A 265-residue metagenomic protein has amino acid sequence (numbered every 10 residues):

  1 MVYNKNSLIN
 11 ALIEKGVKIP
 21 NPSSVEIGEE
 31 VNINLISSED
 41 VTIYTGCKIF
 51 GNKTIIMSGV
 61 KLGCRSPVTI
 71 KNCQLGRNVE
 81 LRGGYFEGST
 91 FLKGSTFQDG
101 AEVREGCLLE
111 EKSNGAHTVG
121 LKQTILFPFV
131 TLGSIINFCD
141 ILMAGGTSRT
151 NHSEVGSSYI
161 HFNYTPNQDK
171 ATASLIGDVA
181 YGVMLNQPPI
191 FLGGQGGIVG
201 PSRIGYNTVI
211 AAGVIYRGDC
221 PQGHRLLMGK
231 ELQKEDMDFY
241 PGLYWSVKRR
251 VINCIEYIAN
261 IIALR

Functional and structural regions predicted by a protein language model:
M1-G197, P201, Y206, G218-R265: Domain-scale signature associated with acetyltransferase and cell-envelope carbohydrate enzymes
A211: Cys/His-rich Zn2+-coordinating "finger/knuckle" modules used by eukaryotic regulatory proteins
V214: Short glycine/threonine-rich loop/turn motifs
